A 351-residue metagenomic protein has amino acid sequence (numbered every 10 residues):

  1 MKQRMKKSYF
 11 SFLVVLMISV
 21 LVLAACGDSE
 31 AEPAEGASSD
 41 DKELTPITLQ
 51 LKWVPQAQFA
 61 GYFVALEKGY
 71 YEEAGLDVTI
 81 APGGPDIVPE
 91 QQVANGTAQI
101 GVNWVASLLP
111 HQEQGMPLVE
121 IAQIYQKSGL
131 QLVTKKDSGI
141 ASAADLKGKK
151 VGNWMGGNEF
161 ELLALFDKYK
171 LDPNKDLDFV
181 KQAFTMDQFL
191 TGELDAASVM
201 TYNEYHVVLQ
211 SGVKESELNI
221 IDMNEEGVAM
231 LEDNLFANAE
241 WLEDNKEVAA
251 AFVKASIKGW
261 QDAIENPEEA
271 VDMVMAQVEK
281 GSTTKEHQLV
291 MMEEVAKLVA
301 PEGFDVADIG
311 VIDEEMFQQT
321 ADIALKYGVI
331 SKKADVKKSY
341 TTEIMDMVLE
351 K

Functional and structural regions predicted by a protein language model:
M1-P46, M347-K351: Short, low-complexity disordered leader/linker segments with a strong preference for bacterial N-terminal type II
E32-K181, D187-T191, D195-Y202, I221-D222 (+1 more regions): Short, glycine-/small- and polar/acidic-enriched structural segments that line small-molecule recognition paths
G69-A74, Y169-P173, S211-K214, K280-S282 (+1 more regions): Short helix-capping segments at alpha-helix termini
E73, A144, I221-V228, A300-E314: Short, solvent-exposed loop/beta-turn-alpha elements that line the ligand-binding surface or hinge of extracytoplasmic
A106-S107, F184-Q188, L194-K280: Pocket-lining segment of extracytoplasmic ligand-binding domains
P173-L177, E215-L218, K280-E294, S331-K338: Short, surface-exposed acidic
D244-V329: Secondary-structure end/capping motifs
E315-K351: Conserved C-terminal helix/tail region of periplasmic/extracytoplasmic solute-binding proteins
